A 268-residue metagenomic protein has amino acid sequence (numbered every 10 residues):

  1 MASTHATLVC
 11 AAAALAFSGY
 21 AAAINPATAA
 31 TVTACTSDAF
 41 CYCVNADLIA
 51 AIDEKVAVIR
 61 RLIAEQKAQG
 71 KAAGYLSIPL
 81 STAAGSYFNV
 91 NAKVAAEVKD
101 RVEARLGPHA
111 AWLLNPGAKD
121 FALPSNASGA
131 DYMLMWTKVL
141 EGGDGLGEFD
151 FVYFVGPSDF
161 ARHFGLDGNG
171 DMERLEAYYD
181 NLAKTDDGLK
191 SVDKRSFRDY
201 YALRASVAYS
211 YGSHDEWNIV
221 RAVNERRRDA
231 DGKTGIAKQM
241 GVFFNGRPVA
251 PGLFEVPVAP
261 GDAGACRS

Functional and structural regions predicted by a protein language model:
M1-V9: Bacterial N-terminal signal peptides that target proteins for export
V9-G19: Bacterial N-terminal signal peptides
A21-A23, A27-A29: Boundary at the C-terminal end of the N-terminal hydrophobic targeting segment
T28-S268: Conserved catalytic or regulatory cores that recognize and/or transform ribose-phosphate-containing ligands
